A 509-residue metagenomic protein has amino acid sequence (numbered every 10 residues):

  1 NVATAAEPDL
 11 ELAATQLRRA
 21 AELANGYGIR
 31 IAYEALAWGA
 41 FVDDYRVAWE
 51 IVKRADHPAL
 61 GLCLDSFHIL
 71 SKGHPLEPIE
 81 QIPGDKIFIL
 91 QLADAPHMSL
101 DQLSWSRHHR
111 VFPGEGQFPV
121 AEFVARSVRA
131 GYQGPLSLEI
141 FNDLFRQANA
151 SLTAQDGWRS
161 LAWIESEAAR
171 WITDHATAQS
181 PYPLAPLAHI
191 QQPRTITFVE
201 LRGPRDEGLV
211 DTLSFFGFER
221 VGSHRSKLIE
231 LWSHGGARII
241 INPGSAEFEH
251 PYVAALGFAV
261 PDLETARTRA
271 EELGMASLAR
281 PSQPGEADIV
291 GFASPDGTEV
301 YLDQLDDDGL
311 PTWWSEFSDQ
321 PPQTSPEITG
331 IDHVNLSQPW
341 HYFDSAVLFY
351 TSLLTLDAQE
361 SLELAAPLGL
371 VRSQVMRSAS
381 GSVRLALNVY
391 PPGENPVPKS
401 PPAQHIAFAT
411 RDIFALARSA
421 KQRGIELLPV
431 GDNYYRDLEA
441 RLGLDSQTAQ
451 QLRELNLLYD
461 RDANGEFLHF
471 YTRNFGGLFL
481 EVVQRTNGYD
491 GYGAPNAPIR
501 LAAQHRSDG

Functional and structural regions predicted by a protein language model:
N1-G61, S71, L152, D156 (+1 more regions): Active-site acidic/histidine proton-transfer and metal-coordination neighborhood in alpha/beta enzyme cores
N1-V2, I31-Y33, L60-L64, F88-L92 (+2 more regions): Hydrophobic faces of well-ordered beta-strands that scaffold small-molecule active sites in alpha/beta enzyme cores
T4-E7, A35-G39, S66-H68, D94-P96 (+3 more regions): Active-site-proximal loop/turn and secondary-structure-junction residues that shape catalytic pockets, frequently
L10-A13, L17, A48, G116 (+6 more regions): Aromatic/hydrophobic pocket-lining residues that form the small-molecule binding cavity in soluble enzyme cores
N25-R30, D56-L60, K86-F88, A130-G134 (+1 more regions): Short, well-ordered coil/turn segments that N-cap beta-strands
V42-W49, H68-Q133, Q147-S151: Gly/Pro-rich active-site loop or hairpin
E139-A148, L152, T486-N487: A short, acidic, flexible beta-alpha connecting loop/helix-capping segment that sits on the rim of active
A178-G222, S233-A279, E286, G291-Q359 (+1 more regions): Glyoxalase I/VOC metalloenzyme domain signal
